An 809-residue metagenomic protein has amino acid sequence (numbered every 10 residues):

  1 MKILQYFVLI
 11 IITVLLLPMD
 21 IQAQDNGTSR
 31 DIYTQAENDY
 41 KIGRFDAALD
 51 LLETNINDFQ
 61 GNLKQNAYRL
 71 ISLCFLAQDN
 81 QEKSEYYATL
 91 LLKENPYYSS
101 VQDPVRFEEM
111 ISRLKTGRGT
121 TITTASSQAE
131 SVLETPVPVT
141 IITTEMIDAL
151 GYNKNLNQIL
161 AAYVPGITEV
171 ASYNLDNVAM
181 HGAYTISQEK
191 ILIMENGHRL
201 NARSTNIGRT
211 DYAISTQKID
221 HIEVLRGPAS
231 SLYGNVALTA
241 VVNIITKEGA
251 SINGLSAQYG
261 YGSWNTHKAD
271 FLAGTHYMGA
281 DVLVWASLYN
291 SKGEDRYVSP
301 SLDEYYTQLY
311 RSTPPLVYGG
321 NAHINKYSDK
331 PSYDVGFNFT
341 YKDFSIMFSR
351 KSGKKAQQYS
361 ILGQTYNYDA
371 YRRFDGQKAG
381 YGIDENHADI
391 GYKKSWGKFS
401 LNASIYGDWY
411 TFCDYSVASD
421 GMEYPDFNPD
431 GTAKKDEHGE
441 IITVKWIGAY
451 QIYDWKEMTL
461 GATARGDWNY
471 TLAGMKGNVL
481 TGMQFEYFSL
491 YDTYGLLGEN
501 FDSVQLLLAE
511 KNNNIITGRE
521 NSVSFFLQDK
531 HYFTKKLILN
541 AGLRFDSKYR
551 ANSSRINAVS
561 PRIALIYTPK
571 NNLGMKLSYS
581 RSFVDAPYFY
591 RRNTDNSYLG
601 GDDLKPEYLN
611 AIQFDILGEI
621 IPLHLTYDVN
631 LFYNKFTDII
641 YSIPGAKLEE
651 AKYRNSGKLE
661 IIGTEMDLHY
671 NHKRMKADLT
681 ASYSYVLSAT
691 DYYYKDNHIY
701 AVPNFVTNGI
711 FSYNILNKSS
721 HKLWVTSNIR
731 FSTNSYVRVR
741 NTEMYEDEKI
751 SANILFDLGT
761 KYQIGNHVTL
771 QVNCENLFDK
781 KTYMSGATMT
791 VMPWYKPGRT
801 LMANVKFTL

Functional and structural regions predicted by a protein language model:
Q78, G274, W285, Y333-V335 (+7 more regions): Conserved C-terminal beta-signal and adjacent last beta-strands/turns of outer-membrane beta-barrel proteins
T124, V139, N157-H198, A202: Extracytoplasmic beta-strand/coil segments of soluble accessory domains associated with Gram-negative outer-membrane
E169, H198-R226: Short acidic/polar hinge/loop motifs at secondary-structure boundaries that mediate gating or recognition
A213-Q258, T808: A beta-strand signature from Gram-negative outer-membrane beta-barrel systems, especially the internal plug domain
S251, G260, H276-F374: Periplasmic-side early beta-strands and strand-to-turn transitions of outer-membrane beta-barrels
T340-K354, Y381-S553, D628, D678-T680: Face-selective signature of the C-terminal outer-membrane beta-barrel domain
A356, L496, Y549, S553-A558 (+6 more regions): Surface-exposed extracellular loop regions of Gram-negative outer-membrane beta-barrel proteins, predominantly
Y532-T534, I538, L631-K635, R654-V739: Gram-negative outer-membrane beta-barrel transporters
